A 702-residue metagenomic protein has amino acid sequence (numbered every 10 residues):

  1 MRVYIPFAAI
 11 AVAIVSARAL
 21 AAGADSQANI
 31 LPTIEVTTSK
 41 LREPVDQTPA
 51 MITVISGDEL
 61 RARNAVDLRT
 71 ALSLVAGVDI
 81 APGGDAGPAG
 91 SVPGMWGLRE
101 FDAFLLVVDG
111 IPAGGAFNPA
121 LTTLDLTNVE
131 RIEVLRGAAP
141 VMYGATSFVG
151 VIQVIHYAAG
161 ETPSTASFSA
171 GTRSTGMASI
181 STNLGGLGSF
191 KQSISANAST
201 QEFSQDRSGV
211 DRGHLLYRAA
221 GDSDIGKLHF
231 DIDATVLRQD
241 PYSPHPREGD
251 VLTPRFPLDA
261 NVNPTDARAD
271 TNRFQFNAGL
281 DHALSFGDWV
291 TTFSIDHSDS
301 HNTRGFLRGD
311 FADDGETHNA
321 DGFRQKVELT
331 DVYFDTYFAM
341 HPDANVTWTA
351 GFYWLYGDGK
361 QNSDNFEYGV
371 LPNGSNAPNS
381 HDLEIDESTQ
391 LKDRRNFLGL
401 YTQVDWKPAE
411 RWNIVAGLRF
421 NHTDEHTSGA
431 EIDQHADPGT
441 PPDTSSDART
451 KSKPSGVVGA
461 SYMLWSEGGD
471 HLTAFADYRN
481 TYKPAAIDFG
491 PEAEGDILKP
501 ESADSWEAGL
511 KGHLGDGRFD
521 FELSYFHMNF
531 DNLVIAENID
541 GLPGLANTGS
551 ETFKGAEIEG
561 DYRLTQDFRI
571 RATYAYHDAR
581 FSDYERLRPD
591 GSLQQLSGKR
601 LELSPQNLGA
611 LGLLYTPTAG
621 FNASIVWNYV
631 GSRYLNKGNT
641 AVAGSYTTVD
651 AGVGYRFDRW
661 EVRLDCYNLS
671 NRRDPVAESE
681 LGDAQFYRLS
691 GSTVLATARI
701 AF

Functional and structural regions predicted by a protein language model:
T37, R69, S73-I111: Extracytoplasmic beta-strand/coil segments of soluble accessory domains associated with Gram-negative outer-membrane
V92, I111-R136, I155-Y157, E248-L252: Short acidic/polar hinge/loop motifs at secondary-structure boundaries that mediate gating or recognition
T172-T200, Q205-Y242, D266-W289, F334 (+7 more regions): Transmembrane beta-barrel wall of Gram-negative outer-membrane proteins
S179-N183, N277-F306, M463-K483, K499-E585 (+2 more regions): Membrane-embedded beta-barrel scaffold of Gram-negative outer-membrane proteins
R238-D240, P244-D250, P254, D358-K360 (+9 more regions): Surface-exposed extracellular loop regions of Gram-negative outer-membrane beta-barrel proteins, predominantly
D331, A339-L355, L391-N529, R563-T565 (+3 more regions): Structural signature of Gram-negative outer-membrane beta-barrels, strongest in the C-terminal barrel of TonB-dependent
A339, K407-I414, H422-T423, H527-N529 (+3 more regions): Gram-negative outer-membrane beta-barrel transporters
I570, N628-N636, G654-F702: C-terminal beta-signal and adjacent terminal beta-strands/loops of Gram-negative outer-membrane beta-barrel proteins
